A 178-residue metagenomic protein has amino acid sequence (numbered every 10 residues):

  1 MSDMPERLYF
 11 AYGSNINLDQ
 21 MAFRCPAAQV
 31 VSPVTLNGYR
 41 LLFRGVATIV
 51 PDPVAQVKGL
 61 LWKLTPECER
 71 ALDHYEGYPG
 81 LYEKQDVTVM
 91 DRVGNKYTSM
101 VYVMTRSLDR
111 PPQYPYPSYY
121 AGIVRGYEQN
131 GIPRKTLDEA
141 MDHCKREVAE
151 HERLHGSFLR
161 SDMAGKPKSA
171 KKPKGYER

Functional and structural regions predicted by a protein language model:
S2-R178: Glycine-aromatic micro-motifs
